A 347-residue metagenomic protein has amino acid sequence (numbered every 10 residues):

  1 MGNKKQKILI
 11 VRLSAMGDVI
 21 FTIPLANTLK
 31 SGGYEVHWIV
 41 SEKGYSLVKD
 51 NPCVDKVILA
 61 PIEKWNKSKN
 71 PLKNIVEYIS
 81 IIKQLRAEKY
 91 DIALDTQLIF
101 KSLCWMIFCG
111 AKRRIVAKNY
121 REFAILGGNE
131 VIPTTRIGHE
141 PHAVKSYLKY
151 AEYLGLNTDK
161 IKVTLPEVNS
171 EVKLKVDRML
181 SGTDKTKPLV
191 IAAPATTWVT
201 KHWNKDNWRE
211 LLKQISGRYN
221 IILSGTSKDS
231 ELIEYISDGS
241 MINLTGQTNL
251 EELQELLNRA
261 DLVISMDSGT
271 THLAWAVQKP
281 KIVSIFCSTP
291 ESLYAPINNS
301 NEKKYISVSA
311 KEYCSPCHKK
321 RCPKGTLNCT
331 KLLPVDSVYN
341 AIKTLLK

Functional and structural regions predicted by a protein language model:
M1-K347: Catalytic machinery of carbohydrate-active enzymes, primarily nucleotide-sugar-dependent glycosyltransferases
